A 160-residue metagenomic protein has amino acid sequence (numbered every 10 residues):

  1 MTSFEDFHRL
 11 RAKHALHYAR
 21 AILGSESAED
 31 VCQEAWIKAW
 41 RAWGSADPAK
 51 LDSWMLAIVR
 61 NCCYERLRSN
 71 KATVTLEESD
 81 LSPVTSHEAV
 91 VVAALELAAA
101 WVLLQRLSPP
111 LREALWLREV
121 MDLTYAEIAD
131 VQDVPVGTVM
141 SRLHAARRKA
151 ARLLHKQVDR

Functional and structural regions predicted by a protein language model:
M1-D6, L16-E34, A42-A49, V158: Short, charged helix-capping/linker segments at alpha-helix termini
T2, T73-V74, E78-Q105: Acidic, proline/glycine-rich intrinsically disordered inter-domain spacer in sigma factors
A12, L16, W36, S108 (+2 more regions): C-terminal flanking helix
A15, A19, A28-A39, I58 (+3 more regions): Short, small-hydrophobic-rich alpha-helical interface motif
W43-I58, V136: Short, aromatic/basic-enriched loop-to-helix "N-cap" motif that marks the start of an alpha-helix at regulatory
A57-E78, A93, K156: Arg/Lys-rich amphipathic alpha helix in sigma70-family domain 2
R60, A126, Q132-Q157: DNA-recognition helix of helix-turn-helix
A114-R118: A short pre-motif secondary-structure segment
